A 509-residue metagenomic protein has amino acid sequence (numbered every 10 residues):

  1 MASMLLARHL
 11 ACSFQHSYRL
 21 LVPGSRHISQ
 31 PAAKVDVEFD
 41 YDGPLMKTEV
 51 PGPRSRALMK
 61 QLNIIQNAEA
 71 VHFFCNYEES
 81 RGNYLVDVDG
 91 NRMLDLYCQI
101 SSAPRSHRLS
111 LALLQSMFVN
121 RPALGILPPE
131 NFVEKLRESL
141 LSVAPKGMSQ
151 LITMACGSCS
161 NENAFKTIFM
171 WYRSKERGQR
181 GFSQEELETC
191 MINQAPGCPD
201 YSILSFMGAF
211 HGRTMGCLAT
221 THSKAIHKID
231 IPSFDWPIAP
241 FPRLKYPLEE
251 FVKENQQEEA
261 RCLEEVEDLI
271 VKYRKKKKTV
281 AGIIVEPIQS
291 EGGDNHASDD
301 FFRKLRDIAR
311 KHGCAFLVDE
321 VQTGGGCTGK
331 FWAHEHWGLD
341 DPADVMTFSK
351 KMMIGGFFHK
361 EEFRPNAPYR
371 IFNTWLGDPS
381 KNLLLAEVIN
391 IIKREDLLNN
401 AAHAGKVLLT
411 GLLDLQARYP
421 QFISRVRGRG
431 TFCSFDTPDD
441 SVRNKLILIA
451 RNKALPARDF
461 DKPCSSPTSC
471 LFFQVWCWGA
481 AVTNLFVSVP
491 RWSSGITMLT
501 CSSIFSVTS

Functional and structural regions predicted by a protein language model:
A2-L10, L21-S509: Conserved N-terminal phosphate-binding loop of PLP-dependent enzymes in the Aspartate aminotransferase
